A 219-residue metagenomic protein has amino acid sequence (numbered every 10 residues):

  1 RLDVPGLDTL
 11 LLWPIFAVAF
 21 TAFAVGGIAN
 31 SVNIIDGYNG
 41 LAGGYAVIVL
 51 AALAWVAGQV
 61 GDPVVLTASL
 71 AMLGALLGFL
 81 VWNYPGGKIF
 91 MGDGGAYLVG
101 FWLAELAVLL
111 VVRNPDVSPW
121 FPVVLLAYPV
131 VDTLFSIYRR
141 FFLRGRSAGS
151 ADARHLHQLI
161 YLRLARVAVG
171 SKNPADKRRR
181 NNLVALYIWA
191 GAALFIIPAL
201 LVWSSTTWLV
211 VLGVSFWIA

Functional and structural regions predicted by a protein language model:
R1-L134: "…together with the soluble PPM/PP2C metallo-phosphatase catalytic core" -> "…together with the soluble PPM/PP2C
V18, A22, L50, W189-A193 (+1 more regions): Alpha-helical transmembrane spans of integral membrane proteins, capturing the lipid-embedded, hydrophobic core of TM
A42-G43, G94-A96, K177-G191: Select subsegments of transmembrane alpha-helices in polytopic membrane proteins, especially boundary-proximal
D116-W120, I137, G149-S150, S171 (+1 more regions): Extended hydrophobic-aromatic, low-complexity segments
F135-R178: Cytosolic, membrane-interface loops and tails of multi-pass inner-membrane proteins
A153-H157, V184, G191, F195: Short amphipathic alpha-helical surface patches that serve as generic macromolecular interface elements
L194-V211: Juxtamembrane "helix exit" motif at the C-terminal ends of alpha-helical transmembrane segments in multi-pass membrane
L209-A219: Small-residue-rich transmembrane alpha-helices that serve as helix-helix interface/gating elements in multipass
